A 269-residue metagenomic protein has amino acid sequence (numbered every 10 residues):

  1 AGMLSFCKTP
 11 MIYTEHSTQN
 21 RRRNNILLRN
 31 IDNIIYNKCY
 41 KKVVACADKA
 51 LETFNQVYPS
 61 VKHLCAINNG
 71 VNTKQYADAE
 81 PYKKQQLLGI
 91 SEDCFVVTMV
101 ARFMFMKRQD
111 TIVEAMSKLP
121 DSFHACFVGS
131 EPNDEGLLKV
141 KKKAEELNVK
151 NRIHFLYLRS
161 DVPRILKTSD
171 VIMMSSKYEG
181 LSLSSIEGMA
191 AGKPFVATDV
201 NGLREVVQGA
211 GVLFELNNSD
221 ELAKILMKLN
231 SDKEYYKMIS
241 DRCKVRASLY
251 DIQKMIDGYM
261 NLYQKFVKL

Functional and structural regions predicted by a protein language model:
T9-P10, Q19-Y40, E52, Y58: Nucleotide-sugar donor phosphate/pyrophosphate-binding loop at the beta->alpha transition of glycosyltransferases
Y40-C65, V71-Q75: A short, active-site helix/loop in glycosyltransferases that binds the activated sugar's phosphate group
Y76-I90, K142, Y235: A short helix/loop element that forms part of the nucleotide-sugar donor recognition site in Leloir-type
F95, M99-K118, E135-K139, D220-E221 (+1 more regions): A conserved mid-protein helix/loop that constitutes part of the nucleotide-sugar donor-binding site
C126-K150, Y235: Short, structured helix-loop element that forms part of the nucleotide-activated donor/catalytic region
L158, K177: Aromatic "clamp/platform" in nucleotide-sugar-dependent glycosyltransferases that forms part of the donor/acceptor
P194-A197: Short hydrophobic beta-strand element within catalytic cores of glycosyltransferases and related nucleotide-activated
V212-S219, K228-K233, S248: Conserved acidic donor-binding segment of nucleotide-sugar-dependent glycosyltransferases
